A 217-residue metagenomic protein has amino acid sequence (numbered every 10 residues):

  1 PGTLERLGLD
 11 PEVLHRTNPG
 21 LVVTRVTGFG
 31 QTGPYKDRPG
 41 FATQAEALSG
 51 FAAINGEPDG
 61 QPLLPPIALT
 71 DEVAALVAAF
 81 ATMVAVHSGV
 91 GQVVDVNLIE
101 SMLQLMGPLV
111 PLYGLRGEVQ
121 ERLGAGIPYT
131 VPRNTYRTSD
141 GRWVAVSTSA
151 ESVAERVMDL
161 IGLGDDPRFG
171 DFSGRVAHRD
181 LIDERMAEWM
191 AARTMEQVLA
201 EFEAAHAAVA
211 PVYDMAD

Functional and structural regions predicted by a protein language model:
P1-T3: Short acidic, glycine-rich surface-loop motifs adjacent to enzyme active sites
E5-W143, S147-T148: Active-site-adjacent "lid/gating" segments in soluble enzymes
R25, L98, R168-D171, P211: Structural signal for conserved beta-strand scaffold positions within catalytic alpha/beta enzyme cores
P132-V209: Aromatic-enriched alpha-helical interface/lid elements that frame and gate functional surfaces
A210-D217: Conserved PLP-binding catalytic core of the aspartate aminotransferase-like
